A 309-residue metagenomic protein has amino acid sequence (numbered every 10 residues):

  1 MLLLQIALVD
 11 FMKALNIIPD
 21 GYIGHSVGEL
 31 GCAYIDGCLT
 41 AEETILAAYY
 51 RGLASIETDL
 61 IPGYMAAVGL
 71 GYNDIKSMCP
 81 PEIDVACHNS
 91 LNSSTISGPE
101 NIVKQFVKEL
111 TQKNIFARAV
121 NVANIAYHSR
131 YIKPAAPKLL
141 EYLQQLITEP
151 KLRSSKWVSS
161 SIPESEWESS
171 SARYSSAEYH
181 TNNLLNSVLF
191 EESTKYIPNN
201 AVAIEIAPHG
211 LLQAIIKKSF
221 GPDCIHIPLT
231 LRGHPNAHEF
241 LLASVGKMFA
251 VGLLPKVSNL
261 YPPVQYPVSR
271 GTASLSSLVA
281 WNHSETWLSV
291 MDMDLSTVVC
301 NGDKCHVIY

Functional and structural regions predicted by a protein language model:
M1-P80, I115-A126, V202-A214, I227-R232 (+1 more regions): FabD-like malonyl-/acyl-CoA
M1-Y22, V68-G69, I147, V158 (+2 more regions): Flexible, low-complexity segments
G24, D84-N89, A119, P150: Short beta-strand
D36, S129-L140, K217-S219: Short glycine/threonine-rich loop-to-helix capping motif typified by GTGT followed within a few residues by an Asp-Pro
Y72, G98-K104: Helix N-cap motif at beta-to-alpha junctions
I75-L91: Gly/Ser-centered flexible loop/linker motifs
C79, V103-N114: Short amphipathic alpha-helices in soluble, non-transmembrane regions that often serve as interface/regulatory elements
T95, Q144, E149-E168: Active-site-adjacent alpha/beta core region of enzyme catalytic domains
